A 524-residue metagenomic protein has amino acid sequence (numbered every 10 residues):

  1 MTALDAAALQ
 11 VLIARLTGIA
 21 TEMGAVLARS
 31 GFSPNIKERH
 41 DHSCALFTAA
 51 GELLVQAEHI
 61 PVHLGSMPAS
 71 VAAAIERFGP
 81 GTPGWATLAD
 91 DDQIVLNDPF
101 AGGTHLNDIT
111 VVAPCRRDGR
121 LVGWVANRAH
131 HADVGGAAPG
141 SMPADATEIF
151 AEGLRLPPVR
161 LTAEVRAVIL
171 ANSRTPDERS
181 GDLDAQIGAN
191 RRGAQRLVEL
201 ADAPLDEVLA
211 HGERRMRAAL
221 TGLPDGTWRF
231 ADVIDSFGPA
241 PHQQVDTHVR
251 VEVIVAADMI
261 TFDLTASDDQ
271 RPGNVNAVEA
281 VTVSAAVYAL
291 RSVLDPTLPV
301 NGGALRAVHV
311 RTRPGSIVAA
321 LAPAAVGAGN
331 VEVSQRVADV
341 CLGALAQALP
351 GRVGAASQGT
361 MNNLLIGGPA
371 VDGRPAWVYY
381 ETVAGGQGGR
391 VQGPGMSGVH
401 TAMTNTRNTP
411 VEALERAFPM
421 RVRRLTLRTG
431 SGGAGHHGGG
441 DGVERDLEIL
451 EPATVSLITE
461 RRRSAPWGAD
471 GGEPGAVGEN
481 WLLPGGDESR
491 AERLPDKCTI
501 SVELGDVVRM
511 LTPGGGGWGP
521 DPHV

Functional and structural regions predicted by a protein language model:
M1-R117, L121-V524: Glycine/proline-enriched, intrinsically flexible loops and inter-domain linkers
